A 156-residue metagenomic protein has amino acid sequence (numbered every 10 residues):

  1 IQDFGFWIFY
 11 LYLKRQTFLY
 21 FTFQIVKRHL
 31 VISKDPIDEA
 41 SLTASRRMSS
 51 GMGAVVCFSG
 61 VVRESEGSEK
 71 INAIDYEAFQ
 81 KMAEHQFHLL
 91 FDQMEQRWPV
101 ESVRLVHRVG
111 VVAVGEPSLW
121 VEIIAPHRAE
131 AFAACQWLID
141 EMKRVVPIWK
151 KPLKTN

Functional and structural regions predicted by a protein language model:
I1-I25: Short, basic, low-complexity termini and linkers enriched in Ser/Thr/Gly/Pro that act as targeting/leader peptides
I25-P117, I124-N156: N-terminal, polar/charged subdomain of small-to-medium soluble alpha/beta proteins
